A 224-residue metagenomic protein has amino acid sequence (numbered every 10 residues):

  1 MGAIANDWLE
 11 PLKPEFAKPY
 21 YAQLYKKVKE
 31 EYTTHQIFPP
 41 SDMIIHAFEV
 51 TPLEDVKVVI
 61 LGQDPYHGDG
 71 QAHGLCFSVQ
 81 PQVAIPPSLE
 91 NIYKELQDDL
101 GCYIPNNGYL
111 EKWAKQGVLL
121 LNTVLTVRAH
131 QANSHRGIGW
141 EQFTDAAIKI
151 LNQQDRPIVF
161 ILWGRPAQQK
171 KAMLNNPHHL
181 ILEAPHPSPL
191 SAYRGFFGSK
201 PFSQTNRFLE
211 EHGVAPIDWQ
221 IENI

Functional and structural regions predicted by a protein language model:
G2, D7, P14-V159, P166-Q169 (+6 more regions): A polyanion-binding, active-site-adjacent surface
F196: C-terminal substrate-binding/active-site "lid" region of AdoMet-derived donor-dependent transferases
S199-K200: Polytopic transmembrane helical bundles with strong interfacial aromatic enrichment
